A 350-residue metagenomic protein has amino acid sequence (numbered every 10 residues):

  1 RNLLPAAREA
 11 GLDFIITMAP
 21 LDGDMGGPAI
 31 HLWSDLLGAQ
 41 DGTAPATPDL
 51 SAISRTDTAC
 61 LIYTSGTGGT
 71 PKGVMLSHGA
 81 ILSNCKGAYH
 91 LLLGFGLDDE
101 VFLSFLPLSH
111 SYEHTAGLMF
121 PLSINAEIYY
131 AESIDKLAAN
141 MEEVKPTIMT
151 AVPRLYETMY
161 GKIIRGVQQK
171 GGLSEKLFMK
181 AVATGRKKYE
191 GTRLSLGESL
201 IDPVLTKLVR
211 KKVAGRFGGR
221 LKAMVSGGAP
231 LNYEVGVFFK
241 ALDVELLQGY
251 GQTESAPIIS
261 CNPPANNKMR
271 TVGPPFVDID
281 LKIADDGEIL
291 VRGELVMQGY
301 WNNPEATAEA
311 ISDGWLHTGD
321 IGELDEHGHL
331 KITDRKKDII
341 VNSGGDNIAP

Functional and structural regions predicted by a protein language model:
R1-G38: Structural core segment of the AMP-binding/adenylate-forming
T17, H31, D41-Y63, T70 (+1 more regions): Conserved pre-ATP/AMP-binding loop-to-beta segment of ANL
T58, T64-T67, F102, P107 (+4 more regions): Conserved S/T- and glycine-rich ATP-binding loop of Class I adenylate-forming
A59-C85: Conserved AMP-binding A3 loop
G73, N84-A88, T158-I163, V235-V237 (+1 more regions): Adenylate-forming
L82-V101, L108-K207, R220: Conserved AMP-binding/adenylation subdomain of ANL enzymes
Y129, E198-L200, G215, G219-S226 (+3 more regions): Conserved ATP-binding loop and adjacent catalytic segment of the adenylate-forming AMP-binding
P275-N342, N347: Conserved ATP-binding/catalytic segment of the ANL
